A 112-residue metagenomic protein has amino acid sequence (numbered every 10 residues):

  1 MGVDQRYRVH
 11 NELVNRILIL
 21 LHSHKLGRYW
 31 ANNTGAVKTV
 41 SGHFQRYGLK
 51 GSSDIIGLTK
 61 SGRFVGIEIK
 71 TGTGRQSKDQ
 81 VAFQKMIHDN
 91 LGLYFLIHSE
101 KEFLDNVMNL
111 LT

Functional and structural regions predicted by a protein language model:
M1-T112: Catalytic phosphate/metal-binding cores of nucleic-acid and nucleotide-processing enzymes, i.e., regions that mediate
